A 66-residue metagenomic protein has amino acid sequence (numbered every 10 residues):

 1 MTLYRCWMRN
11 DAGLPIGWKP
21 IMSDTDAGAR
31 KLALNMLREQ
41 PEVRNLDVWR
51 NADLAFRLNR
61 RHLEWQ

Functional and structural regions predicted by a protein language model:
M1-I16: Short aromatic-glycine-(Arg/Gly/Cys) micro-motifs in beta-strand/loop hairpins
L14-D24: A short, exposed loop/beta-hairpin motif centered on an aromatic-Gly-Thr core
I16, K31, L58: Short acidic, gly/pro-rich beta-turn/loop elements at beta-sheet edges and active-site/ligand-binding grooves
D24-R44: A short, charged, amphipathic alpha-helix used as a generic interaction element across diverse proteins
R38-Q66: Short, mixed-charge low-complexity intrinsically disordered segments
